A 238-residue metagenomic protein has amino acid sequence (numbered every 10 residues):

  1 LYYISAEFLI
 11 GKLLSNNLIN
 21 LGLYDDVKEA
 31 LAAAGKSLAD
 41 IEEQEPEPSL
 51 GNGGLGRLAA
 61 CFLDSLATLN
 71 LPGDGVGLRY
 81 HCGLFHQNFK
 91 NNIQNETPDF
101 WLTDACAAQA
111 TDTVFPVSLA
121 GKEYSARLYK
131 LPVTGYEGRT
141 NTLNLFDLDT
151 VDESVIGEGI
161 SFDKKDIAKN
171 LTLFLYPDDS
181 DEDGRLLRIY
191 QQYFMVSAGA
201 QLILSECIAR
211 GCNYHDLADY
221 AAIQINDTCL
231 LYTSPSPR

Functional and structural regions predicted by a protein language model:
L1-E42, E158-I160, S197-G211: Conserved oxyanion/phosphate-binding beta-strand-loop segments in alpha/beta enzyme cores
L1-N20, D99-W101, V114-S118, E123-V133 (+1 more regions): Hydrophobic alpha-helical membrane-insertion signals
G11-L14, D74-V76, L84-F85, E153-G157: Short helix/loop capping segments that flank catalytic or ligand/cofactor-binding pockets
K28-P46, D166-D183: Residues forming anionic-ligand binding surfaces in small-molecule and nucleic-acid pockets of primarily soluble enzymes
N52, L69-Y129: Extended, regular secondary-structure scaffolds
G56, L63-D64: A conserved hydrophobic secondary-structure block that centers on an alpha-helix together with its immediately flanking
T113-L231: Active-site cores of enzymes that catalyze phosphoryl transfer or operate on phosphate-rich substrates
Y232-R238: Conserved small/polar residues in nucleotide/adenosyl-binding loops
